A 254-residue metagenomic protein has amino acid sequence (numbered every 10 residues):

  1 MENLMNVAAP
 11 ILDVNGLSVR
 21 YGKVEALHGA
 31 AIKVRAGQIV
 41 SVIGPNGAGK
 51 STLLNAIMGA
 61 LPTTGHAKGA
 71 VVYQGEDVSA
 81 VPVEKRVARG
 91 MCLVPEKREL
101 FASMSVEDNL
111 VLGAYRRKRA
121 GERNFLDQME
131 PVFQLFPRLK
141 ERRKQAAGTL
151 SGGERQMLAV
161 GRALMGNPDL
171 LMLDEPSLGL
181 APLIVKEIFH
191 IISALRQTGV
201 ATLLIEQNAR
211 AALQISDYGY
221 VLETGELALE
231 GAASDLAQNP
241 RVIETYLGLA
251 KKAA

Functional and structural regions predicted by a protein language model:
G22, V40, P62-T63, V106-D127 (+2 more regions): ABC-type ATPase nucleotide-binding domains, specifically the catalytic core motifs of the NBD
I43-P45: The feature captures the beta-strand-to-loop junction immediately N-terminal to the Walker
M58: Helix-to-loop junction immediately C-terminal to a conserved catalytic motif
H66-E76, R123-M129: Conserved ABC transporter NBD signature motif
A146-L150: Conserved ABC ATPase signature
A163-L164: ABC ATPase C-loop
N167: Conserved catalytic motifs of ABC-family nucleotide-binding domains
